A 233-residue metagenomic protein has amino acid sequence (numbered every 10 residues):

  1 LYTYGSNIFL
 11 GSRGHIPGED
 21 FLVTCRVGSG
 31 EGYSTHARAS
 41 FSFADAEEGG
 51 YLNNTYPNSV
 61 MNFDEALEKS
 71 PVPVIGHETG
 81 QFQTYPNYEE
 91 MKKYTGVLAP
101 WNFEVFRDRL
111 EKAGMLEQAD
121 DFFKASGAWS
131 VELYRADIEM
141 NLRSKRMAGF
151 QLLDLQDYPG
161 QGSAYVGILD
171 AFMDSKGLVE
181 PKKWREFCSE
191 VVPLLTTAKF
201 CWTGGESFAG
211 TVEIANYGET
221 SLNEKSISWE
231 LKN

Functional and structural regions predicted by a protein language model:
L1-D157, G162-I168: Substrate-binding/catalytic cleft of secreted carbohydrate-active enzymes, primarily glycoside hydrolases
M173-P193: Proline/serine/threonine-rich low-complexity linkers at boundaries of modular beta-sandwich domains
F187, T196, E230-K232: A structural detector for beta-sheet-dominated domains
T197-W202: Short beta-strand segments of immunoglobulin-like
G205-N233: Beta-strand-rich binding/interaction modules
